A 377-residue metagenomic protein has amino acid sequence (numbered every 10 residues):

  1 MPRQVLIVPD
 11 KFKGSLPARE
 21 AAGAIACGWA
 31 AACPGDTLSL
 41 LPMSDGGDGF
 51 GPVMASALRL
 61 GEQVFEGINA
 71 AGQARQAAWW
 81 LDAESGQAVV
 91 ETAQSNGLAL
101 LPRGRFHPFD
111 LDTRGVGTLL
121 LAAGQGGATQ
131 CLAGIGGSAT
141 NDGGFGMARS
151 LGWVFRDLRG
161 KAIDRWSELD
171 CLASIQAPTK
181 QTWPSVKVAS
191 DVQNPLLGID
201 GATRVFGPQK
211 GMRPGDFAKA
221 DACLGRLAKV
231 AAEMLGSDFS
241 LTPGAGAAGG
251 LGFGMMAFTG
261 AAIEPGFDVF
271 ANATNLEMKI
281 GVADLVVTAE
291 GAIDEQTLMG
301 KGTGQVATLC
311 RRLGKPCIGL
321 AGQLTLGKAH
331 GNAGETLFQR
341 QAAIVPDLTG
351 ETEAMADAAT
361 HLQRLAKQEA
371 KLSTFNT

Functional and structural regions predicted by a protein language model:
M1-I135, A139-T377: N-terminal loops that bind phosphate or other acidic moieties and the adjacent beta-alpha structural core
